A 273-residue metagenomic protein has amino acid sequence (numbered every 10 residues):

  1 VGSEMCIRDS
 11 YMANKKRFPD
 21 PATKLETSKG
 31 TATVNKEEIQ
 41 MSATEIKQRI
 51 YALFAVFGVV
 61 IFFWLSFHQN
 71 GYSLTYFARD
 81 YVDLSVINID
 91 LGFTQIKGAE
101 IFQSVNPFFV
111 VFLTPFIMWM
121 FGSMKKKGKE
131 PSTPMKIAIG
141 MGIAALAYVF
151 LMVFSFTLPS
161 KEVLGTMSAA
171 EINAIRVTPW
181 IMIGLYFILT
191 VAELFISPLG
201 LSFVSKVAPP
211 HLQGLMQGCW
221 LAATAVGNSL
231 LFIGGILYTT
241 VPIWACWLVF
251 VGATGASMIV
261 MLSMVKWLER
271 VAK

Functional and structural regions predicted by a protein language model:
V1-I7: Short, small-residue-biased leader/transition segments that mark boundaries at the very start of proteins
S3, Q103-V110, Q217-L231: Glycine-rich segments within core transmembrane alpha-helices of 12-TM secondary carriers
R8-F18, F154, G252-K273: Multi-pass alpha-helical transporter architecture, strongest for 12-TM Major Facilitator/SLC carriers used
M41-F62, R176-I181: Juxtamembrane cytosolic amphipathic helices that cap and anchor the N-termini of specific transmembrane helices
Y51-D90: Extracytoplasmic gate region of multi-pass secondary transporters
I89-K125, I139-Y148: Transmembrane alpha-helices of Major Facilitator/SLC transporters
I96, W180, P210-C219: Loop-to-transmembrane helix entry/capping segments in MFS-fold secondary transporters and related SLC/MFSD carriers
F195-A208: Intracellular juxtamembrane helix-capping segments at the cytosolic ends of symmetry-related transmembrane helices
